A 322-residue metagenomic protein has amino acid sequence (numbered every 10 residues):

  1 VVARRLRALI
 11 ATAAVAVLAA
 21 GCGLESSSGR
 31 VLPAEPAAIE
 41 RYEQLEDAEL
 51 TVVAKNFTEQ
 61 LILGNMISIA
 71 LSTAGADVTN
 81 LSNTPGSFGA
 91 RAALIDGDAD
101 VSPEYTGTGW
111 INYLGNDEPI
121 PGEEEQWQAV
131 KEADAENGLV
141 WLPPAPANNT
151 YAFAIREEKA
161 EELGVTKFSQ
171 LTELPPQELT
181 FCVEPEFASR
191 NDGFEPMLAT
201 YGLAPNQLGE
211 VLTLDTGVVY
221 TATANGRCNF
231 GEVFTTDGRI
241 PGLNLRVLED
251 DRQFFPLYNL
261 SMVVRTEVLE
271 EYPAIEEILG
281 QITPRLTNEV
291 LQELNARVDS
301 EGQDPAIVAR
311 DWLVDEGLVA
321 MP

Functional and structural regions predicted by a protein language model:
V1-I10: Bacterial N-terminal signal peptides that target proteins for export
L18-G21: C-terminal motif of bacterial Sec signal peptides marking the signal peptidase cleavage site
G23-S26: Bacterial signal peptide processing site
D47-N80, P146-Y220, Q303-I307: Bilobed "Venus flytrap"/periplasmic-binding protein-like clamshell domains and structurally analogous long
A48, E59, R190-P196, T200 (+1 more regions): An extracytoplasmic/periplasmic, membrane-proximal ligand-sensing/linker region
D100-E104, C228-F234: Paired acidic/hydrophobic, glycine-rich loop segments that form the ligand-binding mouth/hinge of periplasmic-binding
Y113-L142, R227, R239-R252: Ligand-binding "clamshell"
Y151-E161, N259-Y272: A bilobed periplasmic-binding-protein/Venus flytrap-type ligand-binding module shared by bacterial periplasmic
